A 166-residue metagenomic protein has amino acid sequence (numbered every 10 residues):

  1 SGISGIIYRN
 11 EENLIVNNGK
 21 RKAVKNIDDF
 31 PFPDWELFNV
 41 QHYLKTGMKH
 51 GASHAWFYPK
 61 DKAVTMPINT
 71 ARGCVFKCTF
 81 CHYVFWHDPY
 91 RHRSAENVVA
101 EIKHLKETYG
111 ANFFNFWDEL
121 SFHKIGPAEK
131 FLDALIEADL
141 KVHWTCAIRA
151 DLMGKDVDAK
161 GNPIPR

Functional and structural regions predicted by a protein language model:
S1-N26: Glycine-rich beta-alpha loop elements in corrinoid/cobalamin-binding modules across cobalamin-dependent enzymes
P33: Small-residue (GG/TT-enriched) beta-loop-alpha framework at ligand/catalytic clefts
E36-R166: Radical SAM [4Fe-4S] cluster-binding motif and immediate context
